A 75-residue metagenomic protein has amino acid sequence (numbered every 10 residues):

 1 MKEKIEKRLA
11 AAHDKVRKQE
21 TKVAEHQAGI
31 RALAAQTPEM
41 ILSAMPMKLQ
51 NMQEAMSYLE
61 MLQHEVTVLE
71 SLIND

Functional and structural regions predicted by a protein language model:
M1-A24, Q50: Short, charge/polar-rich alpha-helical segments
A24, A28-D75: Short, charge-rich amphipathic interface segments used for partner binding and complex assembly
